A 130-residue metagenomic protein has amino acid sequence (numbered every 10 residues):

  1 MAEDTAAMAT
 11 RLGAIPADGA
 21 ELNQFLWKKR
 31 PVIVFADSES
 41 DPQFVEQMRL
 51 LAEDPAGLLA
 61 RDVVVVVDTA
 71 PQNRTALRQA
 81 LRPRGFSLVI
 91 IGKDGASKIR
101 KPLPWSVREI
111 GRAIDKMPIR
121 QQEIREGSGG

Functional and structural regions predicted by a protein language model:
M1-G130: Non-catalytic interaction/Regulatory regions outside core domains
